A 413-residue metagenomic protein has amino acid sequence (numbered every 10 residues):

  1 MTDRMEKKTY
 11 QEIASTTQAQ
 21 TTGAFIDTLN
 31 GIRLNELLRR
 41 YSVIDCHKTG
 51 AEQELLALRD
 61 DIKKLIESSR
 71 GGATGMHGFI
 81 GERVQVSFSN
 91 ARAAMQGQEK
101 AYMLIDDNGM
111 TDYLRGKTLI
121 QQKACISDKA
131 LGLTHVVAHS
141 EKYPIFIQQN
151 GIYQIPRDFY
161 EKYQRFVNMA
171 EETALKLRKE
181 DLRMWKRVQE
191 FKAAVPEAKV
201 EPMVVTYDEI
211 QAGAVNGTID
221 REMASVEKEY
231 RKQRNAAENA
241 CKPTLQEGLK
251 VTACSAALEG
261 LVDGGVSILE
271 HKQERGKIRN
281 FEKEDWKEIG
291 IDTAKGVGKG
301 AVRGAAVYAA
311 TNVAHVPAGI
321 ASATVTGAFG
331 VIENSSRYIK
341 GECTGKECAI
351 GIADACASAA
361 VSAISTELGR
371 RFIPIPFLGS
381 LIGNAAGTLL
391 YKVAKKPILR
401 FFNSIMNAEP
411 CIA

Functional and structural regions predicted by a protein language model:
M1-F79: Interdomain/boundary linker segments immediately adjacent to catalytic/signaling cores
T16-A19, G31-N35, I44, G213-G217 (+6 more regions): Surface-exposed polar/charged interaction patches
E54-S140: Catalytic centers of nucleases
I120, S127, P156, T206 (+4 more regions): Helix N-cap and loop-to-helix transition residues
K129, L133-E274, D285-V297, A301 (+3 more regions): Cationic, glycine-rich low-complexity segments
L245-L269, W286-I339, G345-M406: Membrane-active amphipathic alpha-helices enriched in small hydrophobic residues
K277-F281: Charged, low-complexity interaction regions
E409-A413: Intrinsically disordered, low-complexity N-proximal targeting/linker segments that flank membranes
